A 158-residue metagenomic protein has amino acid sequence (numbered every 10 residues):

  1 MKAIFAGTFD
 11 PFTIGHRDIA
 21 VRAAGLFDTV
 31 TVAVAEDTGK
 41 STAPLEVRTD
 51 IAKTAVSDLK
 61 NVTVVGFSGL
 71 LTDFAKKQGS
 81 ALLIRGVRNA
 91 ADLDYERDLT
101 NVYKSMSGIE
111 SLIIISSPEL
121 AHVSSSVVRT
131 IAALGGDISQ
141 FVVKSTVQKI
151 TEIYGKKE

Functional and structural regions predicted by a protein language model:
M1-E158: Nucleotidyltransferase catalytic core that binds NTPs
